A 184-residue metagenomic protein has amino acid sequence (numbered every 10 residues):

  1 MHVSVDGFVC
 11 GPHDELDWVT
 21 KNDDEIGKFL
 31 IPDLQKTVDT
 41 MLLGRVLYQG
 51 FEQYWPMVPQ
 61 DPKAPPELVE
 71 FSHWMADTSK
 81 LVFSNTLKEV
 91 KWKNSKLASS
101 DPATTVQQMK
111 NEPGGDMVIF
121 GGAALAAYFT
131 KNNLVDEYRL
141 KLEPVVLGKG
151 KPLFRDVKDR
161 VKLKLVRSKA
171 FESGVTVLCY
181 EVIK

Functional and structural regions predicted by a protein language model:
M1-K184: Enzymes that bind and transform nitrogen-containing heteroaromatic metabolites
